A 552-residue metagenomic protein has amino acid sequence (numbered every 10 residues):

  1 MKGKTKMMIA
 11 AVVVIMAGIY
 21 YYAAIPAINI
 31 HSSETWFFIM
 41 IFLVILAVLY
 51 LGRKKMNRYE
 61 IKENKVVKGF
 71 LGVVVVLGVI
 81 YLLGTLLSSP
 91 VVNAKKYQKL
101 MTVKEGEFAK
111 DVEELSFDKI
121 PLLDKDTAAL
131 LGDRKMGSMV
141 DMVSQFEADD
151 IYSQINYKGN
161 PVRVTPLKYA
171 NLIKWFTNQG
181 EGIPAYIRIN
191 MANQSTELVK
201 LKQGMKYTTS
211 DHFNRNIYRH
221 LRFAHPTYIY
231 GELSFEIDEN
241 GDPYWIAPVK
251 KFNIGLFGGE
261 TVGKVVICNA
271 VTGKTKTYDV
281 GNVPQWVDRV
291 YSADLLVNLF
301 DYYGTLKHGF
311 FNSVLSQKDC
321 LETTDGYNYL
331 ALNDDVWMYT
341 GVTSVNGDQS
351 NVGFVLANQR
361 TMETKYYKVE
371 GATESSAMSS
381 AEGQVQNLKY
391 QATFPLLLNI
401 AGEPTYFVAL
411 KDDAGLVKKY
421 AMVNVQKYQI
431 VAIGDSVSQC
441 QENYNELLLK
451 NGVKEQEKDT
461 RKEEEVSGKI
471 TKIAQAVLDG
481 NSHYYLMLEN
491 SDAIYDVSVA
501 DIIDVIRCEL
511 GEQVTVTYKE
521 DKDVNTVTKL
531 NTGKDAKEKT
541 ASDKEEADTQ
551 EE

Functional and structural regions predicted by a protein language model:
K4-E552: Soluble extracytoplasmic regions of secretory-pathway and membrane proteins
